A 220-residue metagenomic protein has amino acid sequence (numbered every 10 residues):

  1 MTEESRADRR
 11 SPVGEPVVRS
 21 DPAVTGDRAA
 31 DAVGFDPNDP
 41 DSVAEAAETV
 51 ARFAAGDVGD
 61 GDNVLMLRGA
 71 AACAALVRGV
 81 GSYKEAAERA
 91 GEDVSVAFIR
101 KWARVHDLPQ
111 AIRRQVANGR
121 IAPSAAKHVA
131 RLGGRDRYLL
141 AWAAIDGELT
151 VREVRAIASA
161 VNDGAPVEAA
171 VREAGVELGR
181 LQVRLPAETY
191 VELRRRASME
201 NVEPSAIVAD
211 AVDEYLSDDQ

Functional and structural regions predicted by a protein language model:
M1-E85: N-terminal acidic-hydrophobic amphipathic loop/helix motif that frequently occurs adjacent to catalytic
L76-A90, D136-L139, A143, P204: Short, charged amphipathic recognition helices of the HTH superfamily and cognate SANT/SANTA-like modules
E88-K101: Short, basic interhelical loop/turn and adjoining N-cap of the next helix at nucleic-acid- or acidic-partner-contacting
I99-W102, I157, A211: Residues in the recognition helix of alpha-helical DNA-binding motifs
K101-R114, S217: Short, solvent-exposed alpha-helical "recognition" segments
I112-L181: Amphipathic alpha-helical oligomerization/scaffolding segments
V176-R194: C-terminal accessory/binding modules appended to enzymatic or scaffolding proteins
L193, V202-D213: Short amphipathic alpha-helical segments
